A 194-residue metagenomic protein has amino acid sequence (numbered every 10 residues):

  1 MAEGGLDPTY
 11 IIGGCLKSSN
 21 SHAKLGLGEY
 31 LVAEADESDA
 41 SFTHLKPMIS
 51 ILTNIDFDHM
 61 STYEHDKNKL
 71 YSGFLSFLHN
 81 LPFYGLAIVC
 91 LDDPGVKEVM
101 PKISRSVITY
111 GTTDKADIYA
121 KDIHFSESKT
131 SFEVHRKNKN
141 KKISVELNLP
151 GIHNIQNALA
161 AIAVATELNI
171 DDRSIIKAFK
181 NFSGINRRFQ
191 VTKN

Functional and structural regions predicted by a protein language model:
M1-L91, G95-R105, K141, L159 (+1 more regions): Phosphate-binding loop of NTP-binding sites
F57, E64-Y71, G85-L86, P101-N194: Adenine nucleotide phosphate-binding catalytic loops in nucleotide-utilizing enzymes
